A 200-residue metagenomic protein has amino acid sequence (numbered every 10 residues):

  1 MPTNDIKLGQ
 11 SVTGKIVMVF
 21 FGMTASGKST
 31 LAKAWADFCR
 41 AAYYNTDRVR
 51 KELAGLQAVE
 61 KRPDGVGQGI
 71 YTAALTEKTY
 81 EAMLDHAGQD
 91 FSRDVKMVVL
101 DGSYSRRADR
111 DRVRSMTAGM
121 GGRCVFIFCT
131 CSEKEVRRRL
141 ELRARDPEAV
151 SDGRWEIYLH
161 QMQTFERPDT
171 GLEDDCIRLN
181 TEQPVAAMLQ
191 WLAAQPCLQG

Functional and structural regions predicted by a protein language model:
M1-V17: Extreme N-terminal, non-catalytic leader segments that precede Walker-type/kinase nucleotide-binding cores
F20: Hydrophobic anchor at the beta1->P-loop junction of P-loop NTPases
T24: The conserved Walker
K28: Conserved lysine of the Walker
K33-R93: Conserved substrate/cofactor phosphate-moiety recognition/catalytic segment in nucleotide-dependent phosphotransferases
R48-K51, Y104-R106, T130-R137, Q183-V185: Conserved nucleotide-binding/hydrolysis micro-motifs of P-loop NTPases
M120-L140: Conserved phosphate-donor/acceptor-positioning beta-strand/loop module used by diverse small-molecule
R145-W191: Small-molecule kinase domains that catalyze NTP-dependent phosphoryl transfer to phosphate-bearing small molecules
